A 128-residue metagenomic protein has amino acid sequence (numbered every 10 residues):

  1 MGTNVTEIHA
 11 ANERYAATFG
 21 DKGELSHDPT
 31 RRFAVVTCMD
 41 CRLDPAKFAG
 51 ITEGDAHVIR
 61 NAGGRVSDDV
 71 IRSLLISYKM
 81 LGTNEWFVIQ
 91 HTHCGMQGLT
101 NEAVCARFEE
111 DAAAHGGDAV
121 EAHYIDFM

Functional and structural regions predicted by a protein language model:
M1-T30, G64-I71, I76-L81, M96-M128: Divalent-metal-activated hydrolytic enzyme cores
R14-T18, E24-I51: N-terminal short beta-loop-beta anion/metal-coordinating cradle
V36-C38, R60, I89-H91: Short beta-strand segments
M39-R42, T92-M96: Gly/Ser/Thr-rich loops at beta-strand to alpha-helix junctions that form or flank small-molecule/cofactor-binding
D40-R42, G63-V66: Short active-site-proximal "capping" loops at secondary-structure junctions
G50-V58: Short helix-loop-beta junction
M80-C94: Ordered, amphipathic secondary-structure segments that act as subunit-interaction surfaces in large macromolecular
